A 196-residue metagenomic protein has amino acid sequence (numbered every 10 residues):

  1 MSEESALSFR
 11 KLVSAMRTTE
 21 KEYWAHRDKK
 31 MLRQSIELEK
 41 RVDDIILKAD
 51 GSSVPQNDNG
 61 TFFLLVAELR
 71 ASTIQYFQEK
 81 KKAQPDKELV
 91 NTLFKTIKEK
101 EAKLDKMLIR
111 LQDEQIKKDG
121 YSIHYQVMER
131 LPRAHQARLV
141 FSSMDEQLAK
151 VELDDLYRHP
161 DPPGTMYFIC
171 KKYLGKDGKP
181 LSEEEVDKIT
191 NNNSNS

Functional and structural regions predicted by a protein language model:
S5-T18, D58-F77: Short amphipathic alpha-helical heptad-repeat segments
A6-D43: Amphipathic alpha-helical packing elements
E22-L32, Q78-V90: Charged, low-complexity interaction regions
Q34-E39, L131-H135, S142-K171: A short, charged, amphipathic alpha-helix used as a generic interaction element across diverse proteins
L38-P55, T96-Q115: Amphipathic alpha-helical coiled-coil segments
L64-A67, I123-L131: A short beta-strand micro-motif
Y121, Y125, Q136-R138, G178-E183: Tryptophan-centered short beta-strand motifs
D155-S196: Short, mixed-charge low-complexity intrinsically disordered segments
